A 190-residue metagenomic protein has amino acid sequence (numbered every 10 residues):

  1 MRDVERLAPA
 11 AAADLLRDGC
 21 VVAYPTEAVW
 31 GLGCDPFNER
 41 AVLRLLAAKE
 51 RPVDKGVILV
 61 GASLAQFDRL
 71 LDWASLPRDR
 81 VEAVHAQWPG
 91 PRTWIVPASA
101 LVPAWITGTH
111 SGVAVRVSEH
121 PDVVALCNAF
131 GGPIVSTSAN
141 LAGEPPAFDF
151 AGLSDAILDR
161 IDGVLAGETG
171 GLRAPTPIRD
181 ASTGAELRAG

Functional and structural regions predicted by a protein language model:
M1-G190: Active-site-adjacent structural elements in enzyme catalytic cores
